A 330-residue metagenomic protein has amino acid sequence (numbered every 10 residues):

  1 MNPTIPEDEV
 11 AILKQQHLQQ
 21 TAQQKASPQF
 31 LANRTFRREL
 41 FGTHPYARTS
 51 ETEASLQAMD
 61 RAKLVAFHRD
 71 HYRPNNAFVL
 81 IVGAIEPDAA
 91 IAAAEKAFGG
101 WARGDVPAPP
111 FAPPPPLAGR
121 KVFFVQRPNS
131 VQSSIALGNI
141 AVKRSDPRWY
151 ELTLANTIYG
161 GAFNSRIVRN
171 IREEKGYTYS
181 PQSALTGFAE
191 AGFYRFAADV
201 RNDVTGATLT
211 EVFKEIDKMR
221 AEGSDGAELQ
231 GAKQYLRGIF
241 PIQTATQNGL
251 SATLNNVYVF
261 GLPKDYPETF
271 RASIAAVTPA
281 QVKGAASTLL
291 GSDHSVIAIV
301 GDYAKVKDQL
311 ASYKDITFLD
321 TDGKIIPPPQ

Functional and structural regions predicted by a protein language model:
N2, P6-E7, P87-D88, G100-G104 (+4 more regions): Short beta-strands and strand-coil junctions in structured, solvent-facing domains, enriched
T4-I5, V10-A11, A58-R61: Peptidyl-prolyl cis-trans isomerase
K14-L18, P28-A54, N76-V82, Q132-K143 (+4 more regions): M16 family metallopeptidases and their MPP-like homologs
H68: Conserved, carboxylate-rich catalytic/transport cores that coordinate ions
F78-K143, Q243, G301-Q330: An aromatic/glycine/proline-enriched structural segment found at the starts of mature extracellular/organellar domains
D146-Y159, R166-R169: Active/ligand-binding-proximal structured segments within catalytic/core domains that scaffold catalytic residues
